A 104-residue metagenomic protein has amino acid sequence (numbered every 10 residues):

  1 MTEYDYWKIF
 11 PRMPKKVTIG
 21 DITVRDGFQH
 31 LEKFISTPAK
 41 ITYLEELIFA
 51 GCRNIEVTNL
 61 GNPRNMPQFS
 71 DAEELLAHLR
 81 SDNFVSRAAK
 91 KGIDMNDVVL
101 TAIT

Functional and structural regions predicted by a protein language model:
M1-P14: N-terminal carbohydrate-binding accessory modules
F10, F34-I35, M66: Residue-level marker of alpha-helix boundaries and capping positions
P14-V17, G51-R53, F84, K91-L100: Short, well-ordered coil/turn segments that N-cap beta-strands
I19-I41, N96-T104: Active-site mouth loops of central-metabolism enzymes
L31, F69, L76-M95: Glycine-rich tight-turn/loop motif centered on a GG-T
T42-T58: Catalytic domains of carbohydrate-active enzymes, especially glycoside hydrolases
R53-D82: Glycine-rich, proline-tolerant flexible connector loops at the mouths of alpha/beta enzymes
N62-D71, A89-T104: Glycine-rich nucleotide/cofactor/substrate-binding loop typically near the N-terminus or early in the first domain
